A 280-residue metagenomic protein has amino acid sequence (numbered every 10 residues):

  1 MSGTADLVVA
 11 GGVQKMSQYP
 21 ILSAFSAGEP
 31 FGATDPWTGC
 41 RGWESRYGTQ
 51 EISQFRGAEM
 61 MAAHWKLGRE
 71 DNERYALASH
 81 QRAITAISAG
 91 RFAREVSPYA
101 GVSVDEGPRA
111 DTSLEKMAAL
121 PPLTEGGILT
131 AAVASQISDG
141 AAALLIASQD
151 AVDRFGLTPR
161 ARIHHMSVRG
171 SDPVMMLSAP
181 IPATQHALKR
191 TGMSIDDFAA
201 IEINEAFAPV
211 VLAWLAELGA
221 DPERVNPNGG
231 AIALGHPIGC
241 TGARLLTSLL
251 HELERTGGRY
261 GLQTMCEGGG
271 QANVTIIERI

Functional and structural regions predicted by a protein language model:
M1-Q14, A62-R91, L144-D150, P237-G258 (+1 more regions): Active-site-proximal alpha-helical scaffold in enzymes
L7-M60, H64: Flexible glycine-/small-residue-enriched beta->alpha junction loops that bind anionic phosphate/pyrophosphate groups
G12-S17, F25, H165-S171, N204-P209 (+3 more regions): Acidic, glycine-rich active-site loops and adjacent beta-strand->loop/helix elements that engage anionic groups
E59, F92-E95, H164-A233: Active-site pocket-lining segment
M61-G68, Y75, G127-I137, S167 (+3 more regions): Cysteine-centered functional microenvironments
D71-R154, E217, P222-R224: N-terminal extracellular/periplasmic Venus flytrap/periplasmic-binding protein-like
E115-S178, P182, K189, T247-S248 (+3 more regions): Condensing-enzyme catalytic core mediating Claisen C-C bond formation in acyl metabolism
I195, L212-E217, D221-V225, A231-I276: Internal helix-turn-beta structural module
